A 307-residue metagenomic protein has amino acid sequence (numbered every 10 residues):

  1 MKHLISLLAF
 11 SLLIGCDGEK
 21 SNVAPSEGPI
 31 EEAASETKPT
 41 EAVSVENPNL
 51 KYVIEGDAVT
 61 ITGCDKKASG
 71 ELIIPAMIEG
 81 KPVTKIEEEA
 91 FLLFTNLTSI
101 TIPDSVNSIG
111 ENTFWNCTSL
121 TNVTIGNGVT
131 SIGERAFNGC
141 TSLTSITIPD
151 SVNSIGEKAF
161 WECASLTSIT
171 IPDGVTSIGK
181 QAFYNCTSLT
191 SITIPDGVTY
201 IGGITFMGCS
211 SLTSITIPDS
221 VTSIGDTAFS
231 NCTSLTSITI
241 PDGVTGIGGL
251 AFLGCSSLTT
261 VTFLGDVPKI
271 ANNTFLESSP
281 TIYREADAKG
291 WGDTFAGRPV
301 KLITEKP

Functional and structural regions predicted by a protein language model:
M1-L7: Sec-dependent signal peptide recognition, specifically the positively charged N-region followed immediately by
I14-G15: C-terminal motif of bacterial Sec signal peptides marking the signal peptidase cleavage site
G18: Short, conserved catalytic or interaction motifs in soluble domains
N22-A24, N49-A58, A68-T84, T95-S108 (+9 more regions): Structural signature of tandem-repeat unit edges
A24-N47, K51-Y52: Post-signal peptide N-terminal segment of mature Sec-exported envelope proteins
E88-A90, G110-W115, G133-N138, G156-W161 (+5 more regions): Consensus positions within tandem repeat domains that build extended binding/scaffold surfaces
N112, N273-T274, A288-K301: Short, aromatic/basic amphipathic alpha-helical patches
